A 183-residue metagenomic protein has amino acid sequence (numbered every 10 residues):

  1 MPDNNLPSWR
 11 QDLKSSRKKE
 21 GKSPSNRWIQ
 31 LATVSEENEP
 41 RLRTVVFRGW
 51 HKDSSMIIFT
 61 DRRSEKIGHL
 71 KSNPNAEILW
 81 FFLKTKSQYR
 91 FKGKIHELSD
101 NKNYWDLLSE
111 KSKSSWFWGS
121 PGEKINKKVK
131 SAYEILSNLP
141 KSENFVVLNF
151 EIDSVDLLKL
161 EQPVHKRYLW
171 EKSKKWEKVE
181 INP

Functional and structural regions predicted by a protein language model:
M1-D53, G68-H69: An N-terminal domain-cap segment
P2-N4, S87-P183: Charged, gly/pro-rich active-site loop segments
P24-S25, F81-F82, W118-S120: A short, aromatic/hydrophobic, helix- or strand-capping loop or linear motif that either lines the entrance/gate
R27-I29, R43, P74, E143-V146 (+1 more regions): Short beta-strand or tight-loop elements that sit immediately N-terminal to catalytic metal-binding acidic residues
T33-E37, W80-K84, K159-Q162, K172: Short acidic, glycine-rich loop/turn motifs
V34, D61, F81, K94 (+1 more regions): Structured loops at beta-to-helix junctions and adjacent beta-edge loops in soluble globular domains
R48-K86: A short mixed-secondary-structure module that forms the rim of ligand-binding clefts
